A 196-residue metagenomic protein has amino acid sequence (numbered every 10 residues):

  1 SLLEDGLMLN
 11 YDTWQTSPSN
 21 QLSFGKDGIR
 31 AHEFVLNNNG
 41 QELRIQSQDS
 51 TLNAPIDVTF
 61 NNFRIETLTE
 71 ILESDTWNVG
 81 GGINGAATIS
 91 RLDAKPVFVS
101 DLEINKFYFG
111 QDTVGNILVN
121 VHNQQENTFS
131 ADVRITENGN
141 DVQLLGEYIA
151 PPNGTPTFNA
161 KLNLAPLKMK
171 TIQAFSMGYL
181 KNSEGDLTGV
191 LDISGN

Functional and structural regions predicted by a protein language model:
S1-T88, L92-N196: Interface amphipathic segments
